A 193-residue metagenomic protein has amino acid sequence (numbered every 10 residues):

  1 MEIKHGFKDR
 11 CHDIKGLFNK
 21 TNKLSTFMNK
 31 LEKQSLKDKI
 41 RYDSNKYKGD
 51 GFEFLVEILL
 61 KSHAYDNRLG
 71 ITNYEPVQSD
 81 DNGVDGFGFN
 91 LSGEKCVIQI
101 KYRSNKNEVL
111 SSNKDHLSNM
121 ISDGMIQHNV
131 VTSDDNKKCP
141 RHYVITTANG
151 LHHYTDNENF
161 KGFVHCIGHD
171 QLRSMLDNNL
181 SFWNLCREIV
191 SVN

Functional and structural regions predicted by a protein language model:
M1-N193: Mixed-charge (Asp/Glu-Lys/Arg
